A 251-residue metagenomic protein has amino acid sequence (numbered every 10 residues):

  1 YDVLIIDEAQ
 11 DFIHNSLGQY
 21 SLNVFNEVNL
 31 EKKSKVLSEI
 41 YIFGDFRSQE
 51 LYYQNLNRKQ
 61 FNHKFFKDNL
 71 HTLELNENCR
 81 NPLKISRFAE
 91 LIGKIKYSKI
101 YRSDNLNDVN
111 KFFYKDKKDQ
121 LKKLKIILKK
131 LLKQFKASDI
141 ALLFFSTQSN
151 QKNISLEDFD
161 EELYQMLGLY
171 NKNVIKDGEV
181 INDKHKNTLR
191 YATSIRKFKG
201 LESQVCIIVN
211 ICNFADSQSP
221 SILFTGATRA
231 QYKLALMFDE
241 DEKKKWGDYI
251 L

Functional and structural regions predicted by a protein language model:
V3-L251: Conserved helicase motor core of SF1/SF2 NTP-dependent helicases
